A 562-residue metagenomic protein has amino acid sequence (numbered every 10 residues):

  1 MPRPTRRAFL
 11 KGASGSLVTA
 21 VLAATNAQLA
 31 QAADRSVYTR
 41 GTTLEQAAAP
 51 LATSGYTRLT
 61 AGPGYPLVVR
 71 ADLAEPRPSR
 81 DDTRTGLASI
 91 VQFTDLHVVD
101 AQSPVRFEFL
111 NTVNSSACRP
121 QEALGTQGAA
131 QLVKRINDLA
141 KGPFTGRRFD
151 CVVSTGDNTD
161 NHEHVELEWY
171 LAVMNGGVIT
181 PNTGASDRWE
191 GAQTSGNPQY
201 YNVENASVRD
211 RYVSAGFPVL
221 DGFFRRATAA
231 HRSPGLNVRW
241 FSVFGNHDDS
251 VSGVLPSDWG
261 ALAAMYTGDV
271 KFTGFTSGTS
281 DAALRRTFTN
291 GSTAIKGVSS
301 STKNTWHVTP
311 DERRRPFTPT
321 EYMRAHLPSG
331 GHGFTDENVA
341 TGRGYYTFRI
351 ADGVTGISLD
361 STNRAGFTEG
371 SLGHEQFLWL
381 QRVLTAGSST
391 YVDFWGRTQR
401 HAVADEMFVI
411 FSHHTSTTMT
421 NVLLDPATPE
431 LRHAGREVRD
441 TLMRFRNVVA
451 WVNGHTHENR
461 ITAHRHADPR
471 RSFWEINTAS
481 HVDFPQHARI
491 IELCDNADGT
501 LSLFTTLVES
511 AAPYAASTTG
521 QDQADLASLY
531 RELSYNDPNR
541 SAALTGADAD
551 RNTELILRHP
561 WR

Functional and structural regions predicted by a protein language model:
M1-L17: N-terminal secretory signal peptides and thylakoid transit peptides that target proteins across membranes
A20-D34: C-terminal region of N-terminal signal peptides and the immediate post-cleavage residues of exported proteins
A33-F144, D150-V153, T194-F223, S242 (+4 more regions): Metal-dependent phosphoesterase/phosphodiesterase active-site architecture
G86, S154-G184, A227-A229, H247-D248: Active-site-adjacent structural elements in enzyme catalytic domains
D95, G156-D157, G245, H413 (+1 more regions): Active-site glycine-centered loops adjacent to acidic/histidine catalytic or metal-binding residues that shape
G156-N175, V251-L262, N421-L423, R460-A467: Metal-dependent catalytic neighborhoods of phosphoester/phosphodiester hydrolases
L359-T368, H414-E430: Active-site His/acidic residue clusters
